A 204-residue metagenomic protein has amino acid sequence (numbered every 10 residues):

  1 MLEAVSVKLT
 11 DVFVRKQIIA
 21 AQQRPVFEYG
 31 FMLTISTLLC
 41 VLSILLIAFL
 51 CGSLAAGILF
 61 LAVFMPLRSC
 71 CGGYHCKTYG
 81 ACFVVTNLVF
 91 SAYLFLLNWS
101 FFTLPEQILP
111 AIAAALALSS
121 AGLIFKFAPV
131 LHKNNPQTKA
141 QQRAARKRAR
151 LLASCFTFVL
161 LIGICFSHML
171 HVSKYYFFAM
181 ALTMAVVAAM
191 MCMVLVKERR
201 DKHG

Functional and structural regions predicted by a protein language model:
M1-F31: N-terminal juxtamembrane cytosolic/stromal segments of multi-pass membrane proteins
A21-L33, L50-L54, H75-F83, R143-L151: Short, amphipathic, aromatic/basic-enriched membrane-interface segments that mark the entry/exit of transmembrane
I47-A62, I112-A114: Structural signature of hydrophobic alpha-helical transmembrane segments
F64-C76, P129-K133, L195: C-terminal ends of transmembrane helices
K77-V89, Q107-A113: Cytoplasmic-side transmembrane-helix entry/capping segments in multi-pass membrane proteins
Y93-L104, L152-L170: Hydrophobic alpha-helical transmembrane segments in multi-pass integral membrane proteins
P105-A121, A179-T183: Alpha-helical transmembrane segments
V130-F156: Membrane-helix boundary/juxtamembrane motif in polytopic membrane proteins
